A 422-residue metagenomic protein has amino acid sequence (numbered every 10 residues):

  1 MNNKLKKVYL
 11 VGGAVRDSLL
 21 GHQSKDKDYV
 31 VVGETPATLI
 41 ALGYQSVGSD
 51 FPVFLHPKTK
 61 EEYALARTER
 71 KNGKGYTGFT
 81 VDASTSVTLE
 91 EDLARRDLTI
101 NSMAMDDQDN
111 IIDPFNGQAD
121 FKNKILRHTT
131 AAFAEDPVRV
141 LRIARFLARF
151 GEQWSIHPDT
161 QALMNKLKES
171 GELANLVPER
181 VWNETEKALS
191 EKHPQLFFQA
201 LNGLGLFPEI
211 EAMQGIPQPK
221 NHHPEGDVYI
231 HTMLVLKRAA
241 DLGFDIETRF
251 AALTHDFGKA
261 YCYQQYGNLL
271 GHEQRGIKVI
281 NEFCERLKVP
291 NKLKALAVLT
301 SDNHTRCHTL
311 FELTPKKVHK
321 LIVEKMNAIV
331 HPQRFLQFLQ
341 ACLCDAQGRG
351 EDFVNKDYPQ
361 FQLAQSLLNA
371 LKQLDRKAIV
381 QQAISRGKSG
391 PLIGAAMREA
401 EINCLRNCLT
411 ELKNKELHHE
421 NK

Functional and structural regions predicted by a protein language model:
M1-K422: Catalytic cores of the polymerase beta-like nucleotidyltransferase superfamily and closely associated nucleotide
